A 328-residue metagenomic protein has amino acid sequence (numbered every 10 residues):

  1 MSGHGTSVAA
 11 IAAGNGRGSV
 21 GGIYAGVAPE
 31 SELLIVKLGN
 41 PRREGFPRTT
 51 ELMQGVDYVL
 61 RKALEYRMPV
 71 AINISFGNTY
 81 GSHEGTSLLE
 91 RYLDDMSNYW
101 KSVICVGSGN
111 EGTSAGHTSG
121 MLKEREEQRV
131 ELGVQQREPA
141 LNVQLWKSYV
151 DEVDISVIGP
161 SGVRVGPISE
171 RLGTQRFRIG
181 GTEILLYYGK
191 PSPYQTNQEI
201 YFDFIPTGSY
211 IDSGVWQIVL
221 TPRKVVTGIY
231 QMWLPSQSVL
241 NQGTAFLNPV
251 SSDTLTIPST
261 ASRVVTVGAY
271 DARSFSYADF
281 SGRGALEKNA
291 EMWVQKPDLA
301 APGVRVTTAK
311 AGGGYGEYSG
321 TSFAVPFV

Functional and structural regions predicted by a protein language model:
M1-V328: Loop-rich non-cytosolic ectodomains and luminal regions
